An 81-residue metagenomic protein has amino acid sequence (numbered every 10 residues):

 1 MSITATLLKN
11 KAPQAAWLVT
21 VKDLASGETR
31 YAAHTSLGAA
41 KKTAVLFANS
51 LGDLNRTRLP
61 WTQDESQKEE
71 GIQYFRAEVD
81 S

Functional and structural regions predicted by a protein language model:
S2-A5, N49-S81: Short, mixed-charge low-complexity intrinsically disordered segments
I3-T29: Short aromatic-glycine-(Arg/Gly/Cys) micro-motifs in beta-strand/loop hairpins
L8-K9, D23-S26, A39, D53 (+1 more regions): Alpha-helical protein-protein interaction elements
N10-A15, T29, K42-T43, D64-Y74 (+1 more regions): Intrinsic disorder/low-complexity segments enriched in polar/small residues
V19-V21, A33, A77: Short linear proline/tyrosine/threonine-rich motifs used for host-factor recruitment and membrane trafficking/assembly
T20-K22, L46, D80: N-terminal non-cleavable signal-anchor helices
H34-R56: A short, charged, amphipathic alpha-helix used as a generic interaction element across diverse proteins
